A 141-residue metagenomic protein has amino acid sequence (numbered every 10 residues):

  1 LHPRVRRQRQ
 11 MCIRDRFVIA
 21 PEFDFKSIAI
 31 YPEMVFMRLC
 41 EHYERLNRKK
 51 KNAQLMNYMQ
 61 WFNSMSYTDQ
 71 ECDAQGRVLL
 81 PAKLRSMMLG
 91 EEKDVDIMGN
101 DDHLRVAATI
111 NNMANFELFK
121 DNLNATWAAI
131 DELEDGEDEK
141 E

Functional and structural regions predicted by a protein language model:
L1-I13: Single conserved hydrophobic/aromatic residue that forms the stacking wall/gate of nucleotide- or nucleobase-binding
Q10, R14-A74, K83-E141: Flexible "stalk/tail and boundary" regions
